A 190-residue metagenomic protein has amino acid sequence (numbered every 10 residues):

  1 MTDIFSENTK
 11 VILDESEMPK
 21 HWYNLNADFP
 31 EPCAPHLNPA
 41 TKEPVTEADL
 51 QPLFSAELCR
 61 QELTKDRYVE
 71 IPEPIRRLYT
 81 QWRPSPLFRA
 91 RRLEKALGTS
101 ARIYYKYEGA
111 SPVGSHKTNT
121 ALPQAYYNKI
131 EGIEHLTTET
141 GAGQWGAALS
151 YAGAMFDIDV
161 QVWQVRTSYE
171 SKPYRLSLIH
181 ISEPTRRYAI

Functional and structural regions predicted by a protein language model:
I4-G132: Positively charged, low-complexity intrinsically disordered leader regions
I103-Y105, V160, R186: Generic structural signal for residues in well-ordered beta-strands
T120, E131-T167: A short, small-residue-rich loop immediately preceding and capping a beta-strand
Y127, A152, L178: Hydrophobic/aromatic ligand-binding patch that stacks against planar heteroaromatic rings of cofactors or nucleotides
T167-L178: Short, glycine/polar-rich helix-capping loops at beta-to-alpha or helix-loop-helix junctions that flank or form
H180, P184-I190: Single conserved hydrophobic/aromatic residue that forms the stacking wall/gate of nucleotide- or nucleobase-binding
